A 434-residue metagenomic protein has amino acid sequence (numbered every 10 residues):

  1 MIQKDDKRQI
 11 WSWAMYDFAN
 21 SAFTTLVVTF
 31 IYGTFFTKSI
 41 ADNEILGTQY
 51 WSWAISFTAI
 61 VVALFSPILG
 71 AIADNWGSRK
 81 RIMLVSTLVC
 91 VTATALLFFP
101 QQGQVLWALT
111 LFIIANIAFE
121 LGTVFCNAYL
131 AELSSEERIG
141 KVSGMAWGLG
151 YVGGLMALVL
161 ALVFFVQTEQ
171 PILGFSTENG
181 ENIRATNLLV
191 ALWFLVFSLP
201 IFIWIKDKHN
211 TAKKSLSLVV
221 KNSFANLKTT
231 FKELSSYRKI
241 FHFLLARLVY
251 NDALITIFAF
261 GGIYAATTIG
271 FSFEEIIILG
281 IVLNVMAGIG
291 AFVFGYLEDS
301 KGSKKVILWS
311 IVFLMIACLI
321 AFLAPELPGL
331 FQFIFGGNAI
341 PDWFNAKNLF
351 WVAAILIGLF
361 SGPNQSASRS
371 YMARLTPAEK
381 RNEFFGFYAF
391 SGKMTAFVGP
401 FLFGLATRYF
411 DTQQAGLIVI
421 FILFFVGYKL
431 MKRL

Functional and structural regions predicted by a protein language model:
I2-W11, K206-L245, A339-P341: Juxtamembrane intracellular "pre-TM" segments in multi-pass secondary transporters
T25-T48, A259-L279: Short amphipathic helix-loop junctions that connect adjacent transmembrane helices in Major Facilitator Superfamily/SLC
L64-S78, G290-S303, T407: Helix-to-loop junctions at the C-terminal end of transmembrane segments in multipass secondary transporters
A73-T87, S300-L314: Cytoplasmic membrane-interface "Motif A"-like loop-to-helix N-cap segments of 12-TM Major Facilitator Superfamily
V85-G103, F313-W343: C-terminal ends and interior cores of transmembrane alpha-helices in multi-pass membrane transporters/permeases
A93, G103-G122, F333-P363: Hydrophobic core of transmembrane alpha-helices in multi-pass small-molecule transporters, especially MFS/SLC-type
F165-L192, W343-N345, L405-F424: A membrane-interface helix-boundary motif in multi-pass transporters
W193-W204, A324, L417-L434: Multi-pass alpha-helical transporter architecture, strongest for 12-TM Major Facilitator/SLC carriers used
